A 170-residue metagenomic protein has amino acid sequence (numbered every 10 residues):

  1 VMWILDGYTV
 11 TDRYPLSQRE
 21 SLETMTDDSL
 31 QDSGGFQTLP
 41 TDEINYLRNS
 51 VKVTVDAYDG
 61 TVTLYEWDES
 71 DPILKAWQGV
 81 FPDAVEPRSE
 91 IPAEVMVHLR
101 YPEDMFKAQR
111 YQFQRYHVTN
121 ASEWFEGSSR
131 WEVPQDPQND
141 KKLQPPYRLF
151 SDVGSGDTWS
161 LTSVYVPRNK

Functional and structural regions predicted by a protein language model:
V1-D32, F36-T54, F125-K170: Exposed beta-strand-loop-beta-strand "reactive/processing" segments of non-cytosolic proteins
M2-D6, R19, M25-I44, N49 (+1 more regions): Extended, regular secondary-structure scaffolds
I73-K170: Accessory, solvent-exposed terminal regions and/or long lumenal/extracellular loops of proteins
